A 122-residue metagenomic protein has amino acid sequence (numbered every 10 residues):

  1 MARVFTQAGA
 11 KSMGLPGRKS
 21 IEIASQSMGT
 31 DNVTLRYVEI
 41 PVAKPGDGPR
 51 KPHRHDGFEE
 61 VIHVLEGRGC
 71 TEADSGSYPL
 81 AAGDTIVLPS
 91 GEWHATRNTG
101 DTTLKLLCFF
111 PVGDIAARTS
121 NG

Functional and structural regions predicted by a protein language model:
M1-R36, V42, K51, R118-G122: A short, N-terminal "cap"/entry segment at the start of jelly-roll beta-barrel domains of the cupin/DSBH fold
K19, D31-R36, F58-E60, G67 (+2 more regions): A generic structural signal for short beta-strands and their flanking turns/coil linkers
S20-E22, L35-E39, V61, S77 (+2 more regions): Conserved hydrophobic/aromatic beta-strand scaffold that supports enzyme active sites
Q26-M28, T85, T99: Short polar/acidic secondary-structure junctions
M28, G69, S77, H94 (+1 more regions): Surface-exposed, flexible loop/turn segments at secondary-structure boundaries
D47-P49, H55-A82, E92: A short beta-strand-loop-beta hairpin characteristic of the jelly-roll/cupin
A73-D74, A82, R97-N98, R118-T119: Short glycine-/acidic-enriched loop or helix-start segments at secondary-structure transitions that form or flank
S90-I115: Ligand-binding loop in jelly-roll beta-barrel domains
